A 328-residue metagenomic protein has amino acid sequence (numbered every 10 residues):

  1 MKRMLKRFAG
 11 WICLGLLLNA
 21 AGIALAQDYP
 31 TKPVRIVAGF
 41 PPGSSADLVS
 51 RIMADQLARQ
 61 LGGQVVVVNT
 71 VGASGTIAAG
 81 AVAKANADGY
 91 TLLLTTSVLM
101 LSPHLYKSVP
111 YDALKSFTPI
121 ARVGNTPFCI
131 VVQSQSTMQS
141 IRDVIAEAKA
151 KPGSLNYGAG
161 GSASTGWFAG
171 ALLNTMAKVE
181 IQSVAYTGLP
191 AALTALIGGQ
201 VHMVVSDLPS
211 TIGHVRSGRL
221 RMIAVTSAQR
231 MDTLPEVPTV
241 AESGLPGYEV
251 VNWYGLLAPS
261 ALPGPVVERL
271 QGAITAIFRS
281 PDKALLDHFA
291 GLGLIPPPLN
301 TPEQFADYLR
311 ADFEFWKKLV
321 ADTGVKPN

Functional and structural regions predicted by a protein language model:
M1-R7: N-terminal secretory signal peptides that target proteins for export/translocation
A9-A21: Bacterial N-terminal signal peptides
L25-K115, S154, K178-V205, H214 (+3 more regions): N-terminal (or domain-start) structured segment
T31-P33, R216, G264-N328: An extracytoplasmic/periplasmic, membrane-proximal ligand-sensing/linker region
K84-Y90, H104-A191, V240, W253-H288: Hinge/capping helix and adjacent helix->loop/strand transition within the periplasmic-binding protein
L99-S108, N174-M176, M203-V237, L286: A ligand-binding cleft/hinge motif common to bilobed small-molecule-binding domains
